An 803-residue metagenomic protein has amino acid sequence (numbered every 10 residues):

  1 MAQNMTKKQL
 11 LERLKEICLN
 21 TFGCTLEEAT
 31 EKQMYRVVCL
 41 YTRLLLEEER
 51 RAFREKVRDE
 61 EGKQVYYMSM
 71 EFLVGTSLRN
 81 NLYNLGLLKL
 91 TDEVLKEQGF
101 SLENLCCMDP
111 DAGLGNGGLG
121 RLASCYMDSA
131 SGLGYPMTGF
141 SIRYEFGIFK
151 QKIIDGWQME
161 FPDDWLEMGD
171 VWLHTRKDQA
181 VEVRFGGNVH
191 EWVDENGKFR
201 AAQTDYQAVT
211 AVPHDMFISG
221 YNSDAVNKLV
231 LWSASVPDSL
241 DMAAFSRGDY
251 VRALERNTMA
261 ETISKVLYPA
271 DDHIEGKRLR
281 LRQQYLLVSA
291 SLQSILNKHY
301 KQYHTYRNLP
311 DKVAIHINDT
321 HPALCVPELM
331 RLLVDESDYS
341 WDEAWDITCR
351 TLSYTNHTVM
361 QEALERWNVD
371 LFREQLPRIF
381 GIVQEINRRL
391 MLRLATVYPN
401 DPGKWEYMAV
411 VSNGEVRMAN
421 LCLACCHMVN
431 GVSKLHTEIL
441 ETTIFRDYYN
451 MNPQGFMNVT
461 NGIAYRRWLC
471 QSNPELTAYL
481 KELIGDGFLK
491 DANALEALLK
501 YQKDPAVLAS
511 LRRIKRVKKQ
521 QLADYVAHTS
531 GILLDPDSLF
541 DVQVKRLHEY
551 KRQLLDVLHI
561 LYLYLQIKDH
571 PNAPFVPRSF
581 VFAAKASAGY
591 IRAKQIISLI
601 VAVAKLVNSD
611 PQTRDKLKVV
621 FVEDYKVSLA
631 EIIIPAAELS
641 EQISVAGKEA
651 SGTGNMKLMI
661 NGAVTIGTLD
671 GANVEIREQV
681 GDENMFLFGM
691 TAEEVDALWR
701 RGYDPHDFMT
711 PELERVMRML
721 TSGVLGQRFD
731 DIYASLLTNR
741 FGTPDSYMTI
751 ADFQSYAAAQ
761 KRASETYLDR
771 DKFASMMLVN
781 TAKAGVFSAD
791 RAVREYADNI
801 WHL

Functional and structural regions predicted by a protein language model:
M1-L803: A conserved ligand/cofactor-binding region detector
